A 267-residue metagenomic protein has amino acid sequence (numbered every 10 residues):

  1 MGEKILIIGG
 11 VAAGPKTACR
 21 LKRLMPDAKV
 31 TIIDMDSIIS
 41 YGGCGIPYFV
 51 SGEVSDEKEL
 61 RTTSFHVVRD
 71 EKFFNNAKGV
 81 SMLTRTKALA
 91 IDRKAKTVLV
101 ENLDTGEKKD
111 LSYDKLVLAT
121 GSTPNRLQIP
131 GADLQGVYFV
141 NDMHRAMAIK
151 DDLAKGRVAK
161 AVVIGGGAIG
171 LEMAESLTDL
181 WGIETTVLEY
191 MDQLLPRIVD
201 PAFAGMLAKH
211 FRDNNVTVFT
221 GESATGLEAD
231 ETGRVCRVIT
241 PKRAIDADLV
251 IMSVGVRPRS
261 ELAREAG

Functional and structural regions predicted by a protein language model:
M1-I8, V68-K160, R237-A244, I251-V254 (+2 more regions): FAD-binding core/adjacent interface of flavoenzyme oxidoreductases
G2-L83, S176-V199: Beta1-alpha1 glycine-rich phosphate/pyrophosphate-binding loop at the start of Rossmann-like nucleotide-binding domains
V11-K16, S37, S122-P124, H144 (+3 more regions): Residue-level detector of alpha-helix initiation sites
T17-A18, G42, R93, L127-I129 (+4 more regions): Short glycine-/acidic-enriched loop or helix-start segments at secondary-structure transitions that form or flank
R20-R23, G45-F49, T97-V98, P130-L134 (+4 more regions): Short, glycine/charged-enriched secondary-structure capping and boundary segments
D27-T31, A77, L83-D104, L111 (+1 more regions): A Rossmann-like FAD-binding core segment of flavoenzymes
I46, V50, L127-I129, V137 (+2 more regions): Short clusters of hydrophobic/aromatic residues that line enzyme substrate/ligand-binding pockets
A148-V199, V235: Rossmann-like NAD(P)H-binding beta-loop-alpha module
